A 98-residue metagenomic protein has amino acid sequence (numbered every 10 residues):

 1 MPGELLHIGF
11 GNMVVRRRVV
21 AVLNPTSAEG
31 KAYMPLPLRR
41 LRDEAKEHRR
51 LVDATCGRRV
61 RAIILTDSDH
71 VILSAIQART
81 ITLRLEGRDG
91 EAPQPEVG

Functional and structural regions predicted by a protein language model:
M1-G98: Eukaryotic intrinsically disordered, low-complexity regulatory linkers and tails enriched in Ser/Thr/Pro
